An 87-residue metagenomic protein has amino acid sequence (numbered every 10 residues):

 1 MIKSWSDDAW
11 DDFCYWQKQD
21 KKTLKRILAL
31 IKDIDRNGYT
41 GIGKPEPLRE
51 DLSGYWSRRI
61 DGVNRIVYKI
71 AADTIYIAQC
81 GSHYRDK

Functional and structural regions predicted by a protein language model:
I2, D11-K25, A29, I42 (+3 more regions): Enriched for short, Lys/Arg-rich terminal
S6: Residue-level signal for threonine
